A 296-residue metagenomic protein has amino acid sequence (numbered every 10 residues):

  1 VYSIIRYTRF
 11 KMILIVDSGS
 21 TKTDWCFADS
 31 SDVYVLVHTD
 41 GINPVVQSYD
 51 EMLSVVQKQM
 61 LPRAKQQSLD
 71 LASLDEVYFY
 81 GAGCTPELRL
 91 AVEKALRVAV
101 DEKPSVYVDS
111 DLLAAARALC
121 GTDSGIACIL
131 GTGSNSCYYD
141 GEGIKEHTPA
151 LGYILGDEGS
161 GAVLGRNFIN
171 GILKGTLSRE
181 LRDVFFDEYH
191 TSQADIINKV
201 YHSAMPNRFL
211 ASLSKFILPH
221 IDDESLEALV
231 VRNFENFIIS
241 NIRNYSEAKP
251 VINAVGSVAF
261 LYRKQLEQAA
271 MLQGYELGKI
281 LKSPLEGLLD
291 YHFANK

Functional and structural regions predicted by a protein language model:
Y2-L74, V98, L119-C120, S124-I126 (+1 more regions): ATP-binding/phosphotransfer module of carbohydrate and carboxylate kinases, centering on a glycine-rich
G19, C26, A82, L113 (+1 more regions): Anionic group-transfer/hydrolysis microenvironments
C26, Y78-Y80, Y107, A127: Short, conserved beta-strand segments within well-ordered enzyme catalytic domains that often line or immediately flank
P44-V45, G83, A150-D157, Y275-K279: A short glycine/serine-rich beta->alpha loop
L71-A72, F79-G83, L90: Metal-dependent C-N hydrolase catalytic cores
E76, S105-Y107, V251: Proline-centered loop/turn at the N-terminus of a beta-strand
Y78-T85, L130-G133, P250-A259: Glycine-rich beta-strand-to-loop/alpha-helix junction loops that act as flexible
T85-E180: Phosphate-binding/catalytic loop of phosphoryl-transfer enzymes
